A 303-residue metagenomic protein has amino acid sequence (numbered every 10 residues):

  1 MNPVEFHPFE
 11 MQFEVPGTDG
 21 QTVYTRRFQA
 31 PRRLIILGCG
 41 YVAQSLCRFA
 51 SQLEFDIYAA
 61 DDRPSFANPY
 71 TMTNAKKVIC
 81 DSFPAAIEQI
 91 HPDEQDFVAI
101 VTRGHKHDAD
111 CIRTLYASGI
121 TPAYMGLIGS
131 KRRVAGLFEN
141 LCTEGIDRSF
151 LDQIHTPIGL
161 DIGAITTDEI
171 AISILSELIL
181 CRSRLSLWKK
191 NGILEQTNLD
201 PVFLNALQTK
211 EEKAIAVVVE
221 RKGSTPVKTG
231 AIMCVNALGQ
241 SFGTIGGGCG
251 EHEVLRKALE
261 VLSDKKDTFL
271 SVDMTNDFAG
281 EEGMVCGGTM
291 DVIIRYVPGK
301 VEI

Functional and structural regions predicted by a protein language model:
M1-D62, P69-T71, D96, N140 (+2 more regions): Segments forming oxygen-rich coordination pockets for charged ligands
F55, I120, I146: Short phosphate-binding/catalytic loops that engage adenosine nucleotides
A60, F97-D108, R113-N140: ADP-ribose/adenylate-binding Rossmann-like module
S65-P69, R133-G136: Short, charged/polar "capping" segments at the starts of alpha-helices and the immediately preceding loops
Y70-K76, E144: Short, conserved SAM-binding/catalytic segment of Class I S-adenosyl-L-methionine-dependent methyltransferases
K76-S82: Conserved SAM-binding strand-loop segment of SAM-dependent methyltransferases
F83-D93: Short amphipathic alpha-helix with an adjacent loop that forms part of the alpha/beta core around
I128-D200: Adenosine-phosphate binding glycine-rich loop
